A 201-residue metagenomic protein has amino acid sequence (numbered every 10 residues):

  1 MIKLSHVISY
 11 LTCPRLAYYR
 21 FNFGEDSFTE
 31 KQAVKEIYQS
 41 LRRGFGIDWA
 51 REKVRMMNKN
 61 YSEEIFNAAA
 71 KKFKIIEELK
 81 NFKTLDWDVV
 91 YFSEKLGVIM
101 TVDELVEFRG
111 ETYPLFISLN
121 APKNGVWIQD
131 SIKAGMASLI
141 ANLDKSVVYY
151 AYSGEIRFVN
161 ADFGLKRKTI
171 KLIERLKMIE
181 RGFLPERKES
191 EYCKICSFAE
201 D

Functional and structural regions predicted by a protein language model:
M1-T112: Metal-dependent nuclease catalytic cores that hydrolyze phosphodiester bonds in DNA/RNA, characterized by
L4-I8, L16, S131-G135, S190-E191: Non-catalytic, well-ordered alpha-helical scaffold segments
Y10-Y19, G182-D201: Cysteine-cluster motifs in flexible loop/terminal segments that predominantly coordinate metals
F23, N142, D201: Hydrophobic/aromatic-lined pockets within catalytic cores
Y38-Q39, D48-W49, D162-R167, F198-D201: Short, charged low-complexity intrinsically disordered segments located at boundaries of structured domains
A50-E64, Y150, I173-L184: Short, surface-exposed, charge-dense and proline/glycine-enriched linear segments
V89-R181, E191: Nucleic-acid nuclease catalytic cores
